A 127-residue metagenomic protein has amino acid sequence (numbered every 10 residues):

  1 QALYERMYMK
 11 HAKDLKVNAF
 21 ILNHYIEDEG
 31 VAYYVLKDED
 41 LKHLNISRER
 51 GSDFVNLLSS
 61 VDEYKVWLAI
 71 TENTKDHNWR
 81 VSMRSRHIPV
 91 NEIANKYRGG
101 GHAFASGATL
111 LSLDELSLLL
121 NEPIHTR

Functional and structural regions predicted by a protein language model:
Q1-R127: Hydrophobic helix-and-loop "lid/oligomerization" segment in the mid-to-C-terminal part of catalytic domains
